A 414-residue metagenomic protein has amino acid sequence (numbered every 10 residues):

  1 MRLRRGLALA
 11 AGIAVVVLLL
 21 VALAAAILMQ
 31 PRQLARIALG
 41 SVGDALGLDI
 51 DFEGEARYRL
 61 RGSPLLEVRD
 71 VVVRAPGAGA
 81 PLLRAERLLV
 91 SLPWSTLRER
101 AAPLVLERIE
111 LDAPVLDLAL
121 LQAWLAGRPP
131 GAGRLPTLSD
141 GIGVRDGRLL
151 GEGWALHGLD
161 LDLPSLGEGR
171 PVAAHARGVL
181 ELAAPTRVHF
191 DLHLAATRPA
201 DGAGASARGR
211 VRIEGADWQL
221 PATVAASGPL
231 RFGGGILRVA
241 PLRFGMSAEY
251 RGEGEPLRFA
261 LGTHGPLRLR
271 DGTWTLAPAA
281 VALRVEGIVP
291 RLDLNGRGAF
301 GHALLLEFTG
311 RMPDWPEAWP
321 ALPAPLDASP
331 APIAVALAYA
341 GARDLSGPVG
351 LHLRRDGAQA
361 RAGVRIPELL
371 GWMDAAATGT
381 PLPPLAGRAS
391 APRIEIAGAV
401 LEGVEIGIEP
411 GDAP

Functional and structural regions predicted by a protein language model:
M1-G47, V349-L351: N-terminal type II signal-anchor transmembrane helix that functions as the membrane-insertion/stop-transfer segment
L48-G54: A short, amphipathic edge element
R59-A123, G131-L150: Flexible beta-edge/linker motif
L106, E110-L118, A123-L237, G252-L257 (+5 more regions): Elongated, acidic membrane-bridging lipid-handling scaffolds and related periplasm/extracellular "bridge/tunnel" systems
L230-A318: Long, internal scaffold/assembly segments composed of regular secondary structure
W274-A279, L283-P290, G298-V349, L353-T380 (+2 more regions): Extended, non-transmembrane interaction/recognition domains
P381-P384, G403, A413: Extended non-catalytic alpha-helical interaction modules
